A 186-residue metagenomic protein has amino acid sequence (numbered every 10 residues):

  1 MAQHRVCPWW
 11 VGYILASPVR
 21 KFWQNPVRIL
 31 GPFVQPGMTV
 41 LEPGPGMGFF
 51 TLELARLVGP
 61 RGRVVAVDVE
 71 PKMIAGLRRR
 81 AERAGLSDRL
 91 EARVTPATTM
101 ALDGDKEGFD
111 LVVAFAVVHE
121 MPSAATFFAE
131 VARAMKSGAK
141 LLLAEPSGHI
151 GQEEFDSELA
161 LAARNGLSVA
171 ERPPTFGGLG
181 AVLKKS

Functional and structural regions predicted by a protein language model:
R20-G37: Conserved alpha-helix/loop element of class I SAM-dependent methyltransferases that forms part of the SAM/SAH-binding
M38-G46: Conserved class I S-adenosyl-L-methionine
M47, L52-M100: Class I SAM-dependent methyltransferase SAM/SAH-binding core
T98-V112: A short acidic, Gly/Pro-enriched loop at the edge of an enzyme's catalytic core that lines a small-molecule cofactor
D110-P122: A short SAM/SAH-binding and catalytic strip from SAM-dependent methyltransferases
A125-S137: A short glycine-rich, Lys/Arg-flanked "PGG" loop and its adjoining helix->strand segment in the class I
G138-E145: Conserved beta-strand signature within the Rossmann-like core of class I S-adenosyl-L-methionine
P174-S186: Core SAM-dependent methyltransferase catalytic element
